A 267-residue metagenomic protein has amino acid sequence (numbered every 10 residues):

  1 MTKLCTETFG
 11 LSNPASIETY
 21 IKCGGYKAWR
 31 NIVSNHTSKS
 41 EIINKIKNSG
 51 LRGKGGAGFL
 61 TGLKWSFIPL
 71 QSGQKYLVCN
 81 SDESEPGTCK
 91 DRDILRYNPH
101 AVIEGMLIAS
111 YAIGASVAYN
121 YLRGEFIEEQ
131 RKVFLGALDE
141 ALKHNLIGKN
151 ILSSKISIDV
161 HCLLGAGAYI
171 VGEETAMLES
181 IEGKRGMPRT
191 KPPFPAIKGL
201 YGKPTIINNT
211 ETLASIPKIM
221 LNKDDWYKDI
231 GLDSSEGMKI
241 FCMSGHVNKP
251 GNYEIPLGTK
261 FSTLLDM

Functional and structural regions predicted by a protein language model:
M1-S49, Y111, A115-N120, G237: Iron-sulfur (Fe-S) cluster-binding modules
Y20-K27, N80-D91, P195-L200, C242-V247: Gly-rich Lys/Arg/Thr-decorated short loops/hinges at beta-loop-alpha junctions or inter-strand turns that position
I32-H36, V117-L135, A166-G167, G251: Conserved short loop/turn motifs at secondary-structure junctions
K47-I68, G167-E179, G183: Conserved phosphate/anionic-ligand binding catalytic regions in large, soluble enzymes, centered on
I68-C79: Structural signature of FAD isoalloxazine-binding scaffolds in flavoprotein oxidoreductases
N98-A112: Histidine-anchored nucleotide/phosphate-binding helix
G105-A109, P256-M267: Short amphipathic, charge-patterned alpha-helical segments
F134-L257: Hydrophobic alpha-helical positions that pack around
